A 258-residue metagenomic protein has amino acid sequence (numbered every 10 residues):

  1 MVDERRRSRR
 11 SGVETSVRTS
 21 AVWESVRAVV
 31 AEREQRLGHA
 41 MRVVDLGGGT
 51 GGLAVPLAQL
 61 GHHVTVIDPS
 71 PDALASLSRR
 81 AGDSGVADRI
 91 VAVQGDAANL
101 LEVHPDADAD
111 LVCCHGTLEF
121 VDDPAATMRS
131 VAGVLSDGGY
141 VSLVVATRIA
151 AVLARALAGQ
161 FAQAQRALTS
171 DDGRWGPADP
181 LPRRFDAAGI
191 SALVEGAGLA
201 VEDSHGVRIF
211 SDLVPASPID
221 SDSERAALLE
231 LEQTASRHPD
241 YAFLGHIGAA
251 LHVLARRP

Functional and structural regions predicted by a protein language model:
M1-A40, G52-L53, S76, S84 (+1 more regions): Conserved class I S-adenosyl-L-methionine
G47-G49: Class I SAM-dependent methyltransferase "Motif I" SAM/SAH-binding loop
P56-N99: Class I SAM-dependent methyltransferase SAM/SAH-binding core
C113: A conserved beta-strand element that flanks and buttresses the S-adenosyl-L-methionine
A125-Y140: A short glycine-rich, Lys/Arg-flanked "PGG" loop and its adjoining helix->strand segment in the class I
Y140-T169: Conserved class I S-adenosyl-L-methionine
L181-G198, S204: Short alpha-helix
D203-P258: Conserved Class I S-adenosyl-L-methionine
